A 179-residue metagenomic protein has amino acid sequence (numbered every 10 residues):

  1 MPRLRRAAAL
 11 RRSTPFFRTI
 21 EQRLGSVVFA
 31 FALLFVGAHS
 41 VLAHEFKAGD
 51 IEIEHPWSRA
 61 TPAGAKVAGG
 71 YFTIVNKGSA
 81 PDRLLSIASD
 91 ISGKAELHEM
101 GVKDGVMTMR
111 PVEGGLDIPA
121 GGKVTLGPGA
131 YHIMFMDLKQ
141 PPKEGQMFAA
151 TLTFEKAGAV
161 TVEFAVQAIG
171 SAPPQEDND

Functional and structural regions predicted by a protein language model:
L4-V28: Bacterial N-terminal signal peptides that target proteins for export
G25-G37: Bacterial N-terminal signal peptides
A38-A43: Sec/Tat signal peptide C-region and signal peptidase I cleavage site
H44-D179: Compact, glycine-rich, soluble single-domain proteins
